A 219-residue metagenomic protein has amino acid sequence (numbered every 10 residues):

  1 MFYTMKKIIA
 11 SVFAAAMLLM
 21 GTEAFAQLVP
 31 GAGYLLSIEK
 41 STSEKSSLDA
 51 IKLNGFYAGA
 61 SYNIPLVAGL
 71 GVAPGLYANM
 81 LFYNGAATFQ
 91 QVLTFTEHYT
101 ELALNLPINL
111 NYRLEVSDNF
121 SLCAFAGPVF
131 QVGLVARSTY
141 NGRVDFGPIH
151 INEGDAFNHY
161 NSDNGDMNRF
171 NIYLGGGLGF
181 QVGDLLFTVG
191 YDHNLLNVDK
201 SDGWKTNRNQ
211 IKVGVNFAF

Functional and structural regions predicted by a protein language model:
M1-G31, V215-F219: Bacterial Sec-dependent N-terminal signal peptides
A24-S61: Short glycine/proline- and aromatic-enriched beta-strand/turn motifs that initiate or cap beta-hairpins
V29, F180-D184, N207-F219: Outer-membrane beta-barrel "beta-signal"
G31-L35, G75-Y77, F125-V129, T188-D192 (+1 more regions): Transmembrane beta-strands of outer-membrane beta-barrel proteins
E39-S43, Y83-A87, G133-T139, L196-S201: Outer-membrane beta-barrel proteins
T42-D49, Q91-H98, N161-N164, N197-G203: Extracellular loop and loop/strand-boundary signature of outer-membrane beta-barrel proteins
G55-G59, N105-N109, G175, K212-G214: Membrane-embedded beta-strand positions in outer-membrane beta-barrel channels/transporters
I64-L70, T96-V198, F219: Outer-membrane beta-barrel transmembrane domain signature
